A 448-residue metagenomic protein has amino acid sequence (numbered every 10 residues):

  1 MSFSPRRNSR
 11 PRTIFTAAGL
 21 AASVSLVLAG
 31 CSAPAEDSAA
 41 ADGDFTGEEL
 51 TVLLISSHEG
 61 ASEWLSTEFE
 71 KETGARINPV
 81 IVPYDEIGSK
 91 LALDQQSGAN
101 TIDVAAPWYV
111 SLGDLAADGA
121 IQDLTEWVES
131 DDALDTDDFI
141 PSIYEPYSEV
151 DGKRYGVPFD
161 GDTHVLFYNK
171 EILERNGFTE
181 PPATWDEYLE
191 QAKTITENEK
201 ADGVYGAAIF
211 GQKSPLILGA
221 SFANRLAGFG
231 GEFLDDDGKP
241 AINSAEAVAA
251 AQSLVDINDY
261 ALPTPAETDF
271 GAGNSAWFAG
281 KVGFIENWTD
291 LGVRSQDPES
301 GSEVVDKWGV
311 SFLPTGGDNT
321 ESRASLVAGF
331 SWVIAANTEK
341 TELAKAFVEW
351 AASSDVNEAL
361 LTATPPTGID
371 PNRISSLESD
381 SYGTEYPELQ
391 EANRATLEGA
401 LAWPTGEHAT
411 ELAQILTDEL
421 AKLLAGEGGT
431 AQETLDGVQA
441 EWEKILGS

Functional and structural regions predicted by a protein language model:
S2-V24, L28-D114, E129-T136, A266 (+5 more regions): Conserved N-terminal structural module of periplasmic/extracytoplasmic solute-binding proteins
F3, P387-V438: C-terminal capping/gating helix-and-loop segments adjacent to ligand/active sites or protein-protein/ligand interfaces
D44, T125-F139, E199, Y205-S214 (+4 more regions): Short, solvent-exposed loop/beta-turn-alpha elements that line the ligand-binding surface or hinge of extracytoplasmic
D94, T101-A105, A133-L173, T320-S325 (+1 more regions): A structural signal for short loop-to-beta-strand junctions that line the ligand-binding cleft of periplasmic/secreted
Y109-T163, L218, V305-S311, S381: Hinge/lid segment of periplasmic solute-binding proteins
E129, A279, D290-E299, F330-T410: Mature extracytoplasmic/periplasmic domains
D151-F159, H164, D186-P240, V282: Extracytoplasmic/periplasmic solute-binding protein
Q191-K193, D236-A266, L313: Glycine-centered hinge/linker elements that transmit conformational signals in sensory and ligand-binding systems
